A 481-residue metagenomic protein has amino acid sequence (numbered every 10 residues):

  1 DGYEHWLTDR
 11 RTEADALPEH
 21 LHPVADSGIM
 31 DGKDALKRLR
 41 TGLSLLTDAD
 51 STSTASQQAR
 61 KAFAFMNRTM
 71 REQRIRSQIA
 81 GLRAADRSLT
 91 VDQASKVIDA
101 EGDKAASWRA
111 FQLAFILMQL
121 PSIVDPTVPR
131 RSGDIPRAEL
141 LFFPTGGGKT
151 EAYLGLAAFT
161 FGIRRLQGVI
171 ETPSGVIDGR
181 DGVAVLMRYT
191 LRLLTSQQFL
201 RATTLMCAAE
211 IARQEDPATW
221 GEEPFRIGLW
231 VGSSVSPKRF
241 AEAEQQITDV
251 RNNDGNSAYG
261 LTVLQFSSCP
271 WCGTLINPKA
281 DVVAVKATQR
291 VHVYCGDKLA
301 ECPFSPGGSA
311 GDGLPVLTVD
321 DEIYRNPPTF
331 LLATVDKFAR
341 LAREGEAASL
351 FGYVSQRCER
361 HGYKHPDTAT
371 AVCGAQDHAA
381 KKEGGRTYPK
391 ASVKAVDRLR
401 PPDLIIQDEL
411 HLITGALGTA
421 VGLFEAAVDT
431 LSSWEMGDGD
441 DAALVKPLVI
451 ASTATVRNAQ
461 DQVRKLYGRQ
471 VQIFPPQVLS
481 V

Functional and structural regions predicted by a protein language model:
D1-V481: N-terminal helicase ATP-binding lobe
